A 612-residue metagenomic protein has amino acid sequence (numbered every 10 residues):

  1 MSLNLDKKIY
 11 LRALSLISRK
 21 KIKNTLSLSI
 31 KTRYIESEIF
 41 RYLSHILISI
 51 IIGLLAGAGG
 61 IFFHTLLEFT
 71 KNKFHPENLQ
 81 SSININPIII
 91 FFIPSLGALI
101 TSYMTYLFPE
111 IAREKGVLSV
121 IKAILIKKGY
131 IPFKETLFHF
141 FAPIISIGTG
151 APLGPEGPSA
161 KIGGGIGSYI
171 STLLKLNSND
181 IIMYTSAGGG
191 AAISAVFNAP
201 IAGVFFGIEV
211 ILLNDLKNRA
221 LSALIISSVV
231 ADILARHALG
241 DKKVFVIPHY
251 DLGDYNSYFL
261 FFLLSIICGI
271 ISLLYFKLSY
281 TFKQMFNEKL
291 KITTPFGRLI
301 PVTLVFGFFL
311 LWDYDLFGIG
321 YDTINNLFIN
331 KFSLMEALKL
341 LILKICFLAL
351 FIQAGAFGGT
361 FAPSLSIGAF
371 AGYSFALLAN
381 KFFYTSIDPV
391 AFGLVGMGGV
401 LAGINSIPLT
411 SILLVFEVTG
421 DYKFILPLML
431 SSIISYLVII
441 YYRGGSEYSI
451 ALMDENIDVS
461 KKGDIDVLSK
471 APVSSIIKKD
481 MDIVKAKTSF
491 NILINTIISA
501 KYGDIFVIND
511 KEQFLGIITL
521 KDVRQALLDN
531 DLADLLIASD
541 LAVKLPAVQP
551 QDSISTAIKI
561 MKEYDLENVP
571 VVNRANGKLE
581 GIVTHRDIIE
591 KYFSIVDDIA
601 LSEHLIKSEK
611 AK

Functional and structural regions predicted by a protein language model:
M1-K470, S474-S475, K479-D480, V484-L493 (+4 more regions): Alpha-helical transmembrane segments and immediately membrane-proximal extracytoplasmic
F205, L413, L515-V523, E580-I589: Short hydrophobic beta-strand motif reused across regulatory alpha/beta modules
N456, S469-M481, T488, D522 (+2 more regions): Bateman (tandem CBS) regulatory domains
V484-K501, I508, L527-N530, D534 (+3 more regions): The conserved cystathionine-beta-synthase
